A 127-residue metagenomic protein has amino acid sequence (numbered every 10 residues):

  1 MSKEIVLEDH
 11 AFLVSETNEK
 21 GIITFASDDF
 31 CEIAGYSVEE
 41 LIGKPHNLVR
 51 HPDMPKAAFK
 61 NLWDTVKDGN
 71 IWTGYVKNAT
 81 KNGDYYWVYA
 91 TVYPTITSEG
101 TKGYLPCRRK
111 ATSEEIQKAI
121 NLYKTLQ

Functional and structural regions predicted by a protein language model:
K3-T125: Sensory/regulatory domains in signal-transduction proteins
